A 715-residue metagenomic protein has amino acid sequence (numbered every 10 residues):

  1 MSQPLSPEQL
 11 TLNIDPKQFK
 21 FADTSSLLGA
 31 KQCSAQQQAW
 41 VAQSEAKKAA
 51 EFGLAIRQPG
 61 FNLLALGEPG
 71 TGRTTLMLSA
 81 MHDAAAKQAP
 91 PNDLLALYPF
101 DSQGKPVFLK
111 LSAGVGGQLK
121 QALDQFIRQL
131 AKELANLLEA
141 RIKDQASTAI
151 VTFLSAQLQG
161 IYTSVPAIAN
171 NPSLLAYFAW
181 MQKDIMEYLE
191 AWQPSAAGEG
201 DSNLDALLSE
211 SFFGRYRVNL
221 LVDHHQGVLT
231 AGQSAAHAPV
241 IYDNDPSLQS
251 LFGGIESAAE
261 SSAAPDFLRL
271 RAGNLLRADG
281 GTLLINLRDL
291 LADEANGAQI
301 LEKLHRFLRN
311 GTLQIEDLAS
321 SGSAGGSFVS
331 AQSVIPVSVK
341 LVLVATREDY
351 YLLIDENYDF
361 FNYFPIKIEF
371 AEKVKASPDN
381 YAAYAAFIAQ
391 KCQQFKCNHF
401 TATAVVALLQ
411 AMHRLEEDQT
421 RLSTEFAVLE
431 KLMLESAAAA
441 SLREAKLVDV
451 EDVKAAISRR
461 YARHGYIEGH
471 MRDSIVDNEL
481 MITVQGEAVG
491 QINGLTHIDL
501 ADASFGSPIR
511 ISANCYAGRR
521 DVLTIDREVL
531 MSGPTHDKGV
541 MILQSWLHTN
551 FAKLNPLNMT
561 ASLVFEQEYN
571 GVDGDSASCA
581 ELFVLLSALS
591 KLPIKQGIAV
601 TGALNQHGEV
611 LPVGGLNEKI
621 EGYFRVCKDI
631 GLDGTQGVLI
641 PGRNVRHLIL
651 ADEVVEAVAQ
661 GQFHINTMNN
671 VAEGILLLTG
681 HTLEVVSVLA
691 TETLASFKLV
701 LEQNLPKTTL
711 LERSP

Functional and structural regions predicted by a protein language model:
S2-L353, D359, P365-S377, Y381 (+6 more regions): Conserved ASCE/P-loop NTPase catalytic core
G281, L287-R288, L304, N310 (+3 more regions): Peripheral, non-AAA+ core regions of ATP-driven protein-machinery
